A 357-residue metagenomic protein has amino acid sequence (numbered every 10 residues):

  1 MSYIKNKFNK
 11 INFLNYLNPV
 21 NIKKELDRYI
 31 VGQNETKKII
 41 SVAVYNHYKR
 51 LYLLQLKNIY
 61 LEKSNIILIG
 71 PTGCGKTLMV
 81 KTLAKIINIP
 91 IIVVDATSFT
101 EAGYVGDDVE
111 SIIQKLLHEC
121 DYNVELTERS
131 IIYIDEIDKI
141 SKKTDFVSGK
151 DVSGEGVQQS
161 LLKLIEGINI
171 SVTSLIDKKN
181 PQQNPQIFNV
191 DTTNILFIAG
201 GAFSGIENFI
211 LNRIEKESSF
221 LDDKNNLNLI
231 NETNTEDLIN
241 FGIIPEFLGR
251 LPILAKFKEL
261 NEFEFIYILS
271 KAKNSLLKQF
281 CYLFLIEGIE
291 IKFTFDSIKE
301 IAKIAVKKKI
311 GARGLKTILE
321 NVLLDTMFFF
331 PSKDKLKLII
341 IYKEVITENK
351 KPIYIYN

Functional and structural regions predicted by a protein language model:
M1-N357: Non-catalytic accessory segments flanking P-loop/AAA+ NTPase cores
